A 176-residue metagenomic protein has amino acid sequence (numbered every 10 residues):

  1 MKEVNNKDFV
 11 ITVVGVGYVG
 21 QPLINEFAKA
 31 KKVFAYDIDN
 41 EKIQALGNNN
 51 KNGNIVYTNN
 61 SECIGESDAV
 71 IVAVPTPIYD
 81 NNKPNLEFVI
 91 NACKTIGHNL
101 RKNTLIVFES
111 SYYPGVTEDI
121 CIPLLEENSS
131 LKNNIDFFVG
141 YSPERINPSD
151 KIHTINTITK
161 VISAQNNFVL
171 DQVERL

Functional and structural regions predicted by a protein language model:
M1-N49, V56-G65: NAD(P)+-binding Rossmann beta1-loop-alpha1 motif at the extreme N-terminus of oxidoreductases
V4-K7, P123-G140, I146-L176: Internal alpha-helical scaffold of NAD(P)-dependent oxidoreductase catalytic cores
E26-K29, N48-K51, P84-F88, I120-P123 (+1 more regions): Short, glycine/charged-enriched secondary-structure capping and boundary segments
N50-V56, N133-F137: A short helix-to-beta-strand connector/capping loop
G65-E66, K102, T157: Alpha-helix C-terminal capping/helix-to-coil transition sites in glycosyltransferase folds
V70-I71: N-terminal Rossmann-like NAD(P) cofactor-binding module of classical short-chain dehydrogenase/reductase
V74-T76, S111, N166: Short glycine-/small-residue-rich Rossmann-like dinucleotide-binding loops
I78-R145: Rossmann-like NAD(P)(H) cofactor-binding subdomain of soluble oxidoreductases
